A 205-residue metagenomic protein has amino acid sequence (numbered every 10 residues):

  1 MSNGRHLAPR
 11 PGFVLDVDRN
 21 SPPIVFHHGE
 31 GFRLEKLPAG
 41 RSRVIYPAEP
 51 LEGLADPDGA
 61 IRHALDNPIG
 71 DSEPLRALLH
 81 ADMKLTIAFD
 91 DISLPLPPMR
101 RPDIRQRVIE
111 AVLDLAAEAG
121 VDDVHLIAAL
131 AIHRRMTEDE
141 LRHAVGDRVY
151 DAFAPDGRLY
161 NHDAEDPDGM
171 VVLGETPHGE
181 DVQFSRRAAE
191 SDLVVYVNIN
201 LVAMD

Functional and structural regions predicted by a protein language model:
S2-R62: N-terminal amphipathic/basic leader segments beginning at the initiator methionine
P9-I24, A116-V121, L130-R134, D147-V149: Low-complexity, serine/threonine/proline-enriched polar segments
L34-K36, L96-P98, Y196-V197, A203-D205: Short helix/loop capping segments that flank catalytic or ligand/cofactor-binding pockets
E52, D56, A60, D103-R107 (+1 more regions): Conserved active-site and cofactor/substrate-binding residues in soluble primary-metabolism enzymes
G53-S72, P167-E175: Short coil-to-helix leader/linker segments, especially the first N-terminal amphipathic alpha-helix with its helix
L65-H80, D181-E190: Short amphipathic alpha-helices and their capping/turn segments at secondary-structure boundaries
D71-R134: N-terminal active-site beta-alpha-beta segment that forms phosphate/nucleotide-binding and substrate-recognition loops
R134-D205: An acidic, phosphate/nucleotide-engaging active-site surface
